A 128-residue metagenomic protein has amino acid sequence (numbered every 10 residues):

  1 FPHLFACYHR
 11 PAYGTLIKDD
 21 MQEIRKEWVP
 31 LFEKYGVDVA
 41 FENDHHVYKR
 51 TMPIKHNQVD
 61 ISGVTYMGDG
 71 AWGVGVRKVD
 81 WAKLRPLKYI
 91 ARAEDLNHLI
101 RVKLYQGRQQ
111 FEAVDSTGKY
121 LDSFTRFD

Functional and structural regions predicted by a protein language model:
F1-L121: Long, structured stretches of catalytic cores involved in phosphate-ester chemistry, encompassing
